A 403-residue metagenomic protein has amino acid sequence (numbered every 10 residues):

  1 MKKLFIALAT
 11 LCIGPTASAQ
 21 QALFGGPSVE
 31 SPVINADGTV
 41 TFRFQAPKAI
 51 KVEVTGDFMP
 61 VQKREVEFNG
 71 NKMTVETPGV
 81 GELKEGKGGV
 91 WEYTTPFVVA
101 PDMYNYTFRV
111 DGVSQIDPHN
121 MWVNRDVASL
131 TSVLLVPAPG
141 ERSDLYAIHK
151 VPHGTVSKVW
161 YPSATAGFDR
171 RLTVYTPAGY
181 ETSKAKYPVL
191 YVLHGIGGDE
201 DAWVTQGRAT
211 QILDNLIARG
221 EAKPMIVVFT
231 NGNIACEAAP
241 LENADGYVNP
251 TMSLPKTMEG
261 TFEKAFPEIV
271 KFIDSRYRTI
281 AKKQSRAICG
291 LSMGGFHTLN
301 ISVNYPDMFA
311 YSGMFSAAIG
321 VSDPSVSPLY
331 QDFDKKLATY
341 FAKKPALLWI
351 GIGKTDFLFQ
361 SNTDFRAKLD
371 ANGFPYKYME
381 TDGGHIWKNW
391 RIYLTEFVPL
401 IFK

Functional and structural regions predicted by a protein language model:
L4-I13: Sec-dependent N-terminal signal peptides
F5, Q20-A22, L135-G140: Short, basic/low-complexity N-terminal boundary segments at the transition from targeting/disordered tails
P15-A19: Sec/Tat signal peptide C-region and signal peptidase I cleavage site
Q20-G38: N-terminal edge beta-strand
I34-K403: Non-catalytic cap/lid and distal C-terminal segments of serine-dependent acyl enzymes
